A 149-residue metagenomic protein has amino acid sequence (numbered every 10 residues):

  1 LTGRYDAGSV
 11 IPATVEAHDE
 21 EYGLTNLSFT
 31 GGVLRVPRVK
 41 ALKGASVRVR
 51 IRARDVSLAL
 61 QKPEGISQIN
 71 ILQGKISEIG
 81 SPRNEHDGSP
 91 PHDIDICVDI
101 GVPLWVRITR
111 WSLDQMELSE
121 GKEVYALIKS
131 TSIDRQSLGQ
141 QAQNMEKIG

Functional and structural regions predicted by a protein language model:
L1-V33, R54: Internal alpha/beta loop-helix hairpins
A7, K43, Q68, P90-H92 (+2 more regions): Residue-level preference for beta-strand/loop junctions
V10, I71, D93-D95, P103: Short coil/loop residues immediately preceding or within conserved phosphate-binding loops of NTP-utilizing enzyme
V15, I76-E78, I100: Hydrophobic beta-strand positions in extracellular immunoglobulin-like domains
A17-G23, I79-H92: Short, conserved beta-turn/loop elements at beta-strand boundaries and strand-helix junctions
T25-T30, D95-G101, R107: Short, acidic/hydrophobic/Gly-rich beta-strand patch recurrent on exposed beta strands that often constitutes part
G31-N84, R107-G149: Glycine/charge-rich catalytic "coupling/switch" loops of P-loop NTPases
